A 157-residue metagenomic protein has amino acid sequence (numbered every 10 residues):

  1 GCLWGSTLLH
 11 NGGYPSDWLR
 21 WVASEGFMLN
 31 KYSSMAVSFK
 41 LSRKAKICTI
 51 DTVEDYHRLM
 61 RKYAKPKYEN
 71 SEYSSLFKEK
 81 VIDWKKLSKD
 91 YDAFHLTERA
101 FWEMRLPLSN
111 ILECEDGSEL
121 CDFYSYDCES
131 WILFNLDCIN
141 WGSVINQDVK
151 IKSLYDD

Functional and structural regions predicted by a protein language model:
G1-S34, S38-K40: Extended catalytic/binding region for NAD+/ADP-ribose chemistry, centered on the ART fold
S24-D157: Active-site and NAD+-binding cores of ADP-ribose-processing enzymes
